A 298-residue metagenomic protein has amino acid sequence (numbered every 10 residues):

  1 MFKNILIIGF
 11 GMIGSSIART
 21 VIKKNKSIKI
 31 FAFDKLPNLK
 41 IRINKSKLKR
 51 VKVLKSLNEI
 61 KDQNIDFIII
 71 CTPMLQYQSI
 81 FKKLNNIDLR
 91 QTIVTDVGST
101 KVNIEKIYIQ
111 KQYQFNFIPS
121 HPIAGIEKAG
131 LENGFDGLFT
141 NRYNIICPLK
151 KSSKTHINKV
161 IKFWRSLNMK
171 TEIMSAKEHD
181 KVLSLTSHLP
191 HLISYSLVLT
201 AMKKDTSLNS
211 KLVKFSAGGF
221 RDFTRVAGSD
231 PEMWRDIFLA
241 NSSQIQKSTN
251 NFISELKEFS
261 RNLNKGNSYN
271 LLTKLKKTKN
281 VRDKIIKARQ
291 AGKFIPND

Functional and structural regions predicted by a protein language model:
M1-D62, F67: NAD(P)+-binding Rossmann beta1-loop-alpha1 motif at the extreme N-terminus of oxidoreductases
N4, K29, N116, Y143 (+1 more regions): Residues at the starts of beta-strands that form the adenosine-phosphate
N58-D88: Rossmann-like NAD(P)-binding element
I69-I70, T95, I146: Redox-cofactor binding/interface segments in oxidoreductases and associated redox assembly factors
T72-M74, S99, P122, K150: Short glycine-/small-residue-rich Rossmann-like dinucleotide-binding loops
I80-E132: Rossmann-like NAD(P)(H) cofactor-binding subdomain of soluble oxidoreductases
D136-D222: Internal alpha-helical scaffold of NAD(P)-dependent oxidoreductase catalytic cores
N209-T278: Interdomain hinge/lid region at the active-site interface of Rossmann-like NAD(P)-dependent oxidoreductases
